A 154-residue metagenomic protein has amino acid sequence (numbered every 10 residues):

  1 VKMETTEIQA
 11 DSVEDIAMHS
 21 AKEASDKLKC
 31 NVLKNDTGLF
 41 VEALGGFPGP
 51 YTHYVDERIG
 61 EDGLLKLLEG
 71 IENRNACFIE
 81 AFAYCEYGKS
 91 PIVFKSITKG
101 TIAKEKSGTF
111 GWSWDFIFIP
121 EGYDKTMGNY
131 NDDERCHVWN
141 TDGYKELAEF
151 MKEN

Functional and structural regions predicted by a protein language model:
V1-N154: Anionic-ligand binding patches
